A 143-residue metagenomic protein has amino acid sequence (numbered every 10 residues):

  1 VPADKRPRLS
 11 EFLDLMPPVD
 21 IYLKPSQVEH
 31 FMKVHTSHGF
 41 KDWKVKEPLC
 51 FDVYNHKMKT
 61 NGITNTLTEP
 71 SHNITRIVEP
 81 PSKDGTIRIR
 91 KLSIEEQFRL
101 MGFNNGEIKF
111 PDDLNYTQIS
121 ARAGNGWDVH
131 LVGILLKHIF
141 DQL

Functional and structural regions predicted by a protein language model:
V1-L143: S-adenosyl-L-methionine-dependent DNA methyltransferase catalytic core
